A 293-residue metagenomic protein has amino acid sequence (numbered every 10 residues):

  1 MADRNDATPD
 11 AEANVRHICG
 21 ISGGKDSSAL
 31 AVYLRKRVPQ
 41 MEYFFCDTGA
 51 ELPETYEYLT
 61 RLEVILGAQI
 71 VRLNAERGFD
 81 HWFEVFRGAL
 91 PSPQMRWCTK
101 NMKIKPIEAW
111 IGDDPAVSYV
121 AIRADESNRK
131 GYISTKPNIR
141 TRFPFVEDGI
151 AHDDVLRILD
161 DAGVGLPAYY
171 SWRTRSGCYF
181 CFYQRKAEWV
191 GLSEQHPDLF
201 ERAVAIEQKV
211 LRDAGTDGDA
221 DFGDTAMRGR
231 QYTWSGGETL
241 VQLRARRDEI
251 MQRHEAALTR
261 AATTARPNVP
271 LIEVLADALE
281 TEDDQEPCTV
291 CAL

Functional and structural regions predicted by a protein language model:
A2-L293: Nucleotide-activated chemistry modules centered on ATP-dependent adenylation/adenylyltransferase
